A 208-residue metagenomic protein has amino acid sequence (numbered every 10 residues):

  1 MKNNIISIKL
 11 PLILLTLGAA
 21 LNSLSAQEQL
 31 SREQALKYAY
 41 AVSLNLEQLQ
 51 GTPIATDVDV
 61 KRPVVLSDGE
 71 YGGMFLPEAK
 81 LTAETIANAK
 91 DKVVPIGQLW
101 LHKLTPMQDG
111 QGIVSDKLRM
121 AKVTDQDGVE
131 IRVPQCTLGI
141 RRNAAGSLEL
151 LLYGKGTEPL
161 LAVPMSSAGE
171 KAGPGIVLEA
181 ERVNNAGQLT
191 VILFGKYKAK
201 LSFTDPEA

Functional and structural regions predicted by a protein language model:
M1-S7: N-terminal secretory signal peptides that target proteins for export/translocation
K2, K37-A39, L152: Intrinsically disordered, low-complexity N-terminal regions enriched in serine/proline/glycine with scattered basic
S7-I8, A26: A generic signature of intrinsically disordered, low-complexity regions enriched in glycine/proline and charged/polar
K9-A20: Bacterial N-terminal signal peptides
L24-K103, M120-T124, E158-A208: Primarily secretory-pathway and cell-envelope proteins
N88-G156: Mid-length scaffold segments of soluble, non-membrane domains
